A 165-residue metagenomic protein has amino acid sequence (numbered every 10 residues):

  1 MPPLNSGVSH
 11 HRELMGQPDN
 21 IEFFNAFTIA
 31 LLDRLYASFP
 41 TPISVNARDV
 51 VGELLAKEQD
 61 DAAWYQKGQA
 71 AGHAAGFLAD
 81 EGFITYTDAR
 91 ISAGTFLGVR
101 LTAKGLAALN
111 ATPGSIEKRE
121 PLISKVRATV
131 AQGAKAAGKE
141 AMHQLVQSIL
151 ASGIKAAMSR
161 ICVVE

Functional and structural regions predicted by a protein language model:
M1-L14: N-terminal amphipathic/basic-hydrophobic helices that include classical n-h-c signal peptides and signal-anchor
L14-A62: Short amphipathic alpha-helical interface segments
D19, A62-Q66, A89-F96, K118 (+1 more regions): Short acidic, glycine/proline-enriched loop segments that cap or flank alpha-helices
L35-F39, L78, A108-T112: Generic structural signal for hydrophobic core residues of well-folded globular domains
G76-A93: A short, conserved structural fragment
A93-R127: Short, amphipathic alpha-helical interaction segments positioned at domain boundaries
P121-E165: Membrane-inserting effector segments that mediate pore formation, membrane fusion, or transient membrane insertion
